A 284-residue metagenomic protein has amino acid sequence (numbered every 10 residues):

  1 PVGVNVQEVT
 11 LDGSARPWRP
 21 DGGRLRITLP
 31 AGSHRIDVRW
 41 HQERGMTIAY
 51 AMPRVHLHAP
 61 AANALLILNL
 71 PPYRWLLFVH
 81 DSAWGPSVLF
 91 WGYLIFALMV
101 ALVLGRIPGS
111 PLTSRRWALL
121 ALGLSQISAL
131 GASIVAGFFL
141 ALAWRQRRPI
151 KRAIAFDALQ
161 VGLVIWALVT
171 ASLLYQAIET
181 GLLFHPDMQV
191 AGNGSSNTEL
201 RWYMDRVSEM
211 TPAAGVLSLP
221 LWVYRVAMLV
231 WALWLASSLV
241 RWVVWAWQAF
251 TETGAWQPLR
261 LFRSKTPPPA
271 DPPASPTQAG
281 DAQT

Functional and structural regions predicted by a protein language model:
P1-M99: Extended non-catalytic domains of envelope/secretory-pathway proteins
S33-H34, W242, T277-A279: Low-complexity, Gly/Pro
V88-P272: Alpha-helical transmembrane segments of integral membrane proteins
P272-T284: Long, low-complexity, intrinsically disordered segments
